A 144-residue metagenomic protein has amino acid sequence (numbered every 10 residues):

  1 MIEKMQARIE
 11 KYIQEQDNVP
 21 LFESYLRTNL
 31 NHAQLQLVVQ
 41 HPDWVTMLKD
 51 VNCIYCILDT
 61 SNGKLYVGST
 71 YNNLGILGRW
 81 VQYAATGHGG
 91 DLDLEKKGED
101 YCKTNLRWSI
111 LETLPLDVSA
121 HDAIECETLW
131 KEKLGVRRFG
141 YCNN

Functional and structural regions predicted by a protein language model:
M1-Y71: GIY-YIG nuclease catalytic motif and its immediate N-terminal context
E10, Q36, V45, L77-A84 (+2 more regions): Generic detector of well-ordered alpha-helical segments enriched in charged/polar residues, highlighting helical
C53-I54, R79, C126: Short, hydrophobic/aromatic alpha-helical segments in well-folded domains
Y55-I57, W108, W130: Generic structural hydrophobic/aromatic packing signal, biased to beta-strands
Y71-V118: Conserved short loop/helix modules at catalytic or binding sites in compact beta-alpha or helix-hairpin-helix contexts
K96, D100, C126, R137 (+1 more regions): Mixed-charge (Asp/Glu-Lys/Arg
D117-V136: Domain-level recognition of nuclease-like catalytic cores that cleave nucleotide substrates
